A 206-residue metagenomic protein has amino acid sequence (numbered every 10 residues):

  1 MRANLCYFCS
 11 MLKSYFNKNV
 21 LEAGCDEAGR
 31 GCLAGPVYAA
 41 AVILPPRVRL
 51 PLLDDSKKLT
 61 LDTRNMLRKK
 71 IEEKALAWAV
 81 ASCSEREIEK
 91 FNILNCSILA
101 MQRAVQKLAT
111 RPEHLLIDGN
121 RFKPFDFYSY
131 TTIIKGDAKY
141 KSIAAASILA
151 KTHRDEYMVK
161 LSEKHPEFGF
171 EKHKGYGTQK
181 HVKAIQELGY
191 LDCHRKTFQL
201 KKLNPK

Functional and structural regions predicted by a protein language model:
R2-K206: RNase H-like, Mg2+-dependent phosphodiesterase core, and more generally RNA phosphate-backbone-engaging helix-loop
